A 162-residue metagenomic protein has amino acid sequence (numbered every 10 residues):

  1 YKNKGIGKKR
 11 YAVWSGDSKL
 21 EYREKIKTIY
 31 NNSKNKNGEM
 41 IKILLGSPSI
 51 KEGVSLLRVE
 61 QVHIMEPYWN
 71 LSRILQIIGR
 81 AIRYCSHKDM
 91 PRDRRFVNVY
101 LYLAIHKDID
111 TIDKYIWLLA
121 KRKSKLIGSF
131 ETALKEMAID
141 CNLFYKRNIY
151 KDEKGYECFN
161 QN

Functional and structural regions predicted by a protein language model:
Y1-I43, P48-N162: Helicase-associated low-complexity regulatory tails and linkers flanking the ATPase motor
